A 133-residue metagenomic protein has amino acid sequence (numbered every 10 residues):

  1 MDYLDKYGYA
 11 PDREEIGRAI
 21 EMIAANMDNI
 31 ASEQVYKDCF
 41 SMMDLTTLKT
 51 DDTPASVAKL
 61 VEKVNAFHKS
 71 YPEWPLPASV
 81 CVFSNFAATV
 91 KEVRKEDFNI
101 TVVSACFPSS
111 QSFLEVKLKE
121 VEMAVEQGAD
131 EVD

Functional and structural regions predicted by a protein language model:
M1-S41: Charged, compositionally biased N-terminal leader segments and the immediate start of the first structured element
N26-P75, N85-D133: Alpha/beta enzyme core
S79-F83: Extended hydrophobic secondary-structure segments that form protein cores and membrane-embedded regions
